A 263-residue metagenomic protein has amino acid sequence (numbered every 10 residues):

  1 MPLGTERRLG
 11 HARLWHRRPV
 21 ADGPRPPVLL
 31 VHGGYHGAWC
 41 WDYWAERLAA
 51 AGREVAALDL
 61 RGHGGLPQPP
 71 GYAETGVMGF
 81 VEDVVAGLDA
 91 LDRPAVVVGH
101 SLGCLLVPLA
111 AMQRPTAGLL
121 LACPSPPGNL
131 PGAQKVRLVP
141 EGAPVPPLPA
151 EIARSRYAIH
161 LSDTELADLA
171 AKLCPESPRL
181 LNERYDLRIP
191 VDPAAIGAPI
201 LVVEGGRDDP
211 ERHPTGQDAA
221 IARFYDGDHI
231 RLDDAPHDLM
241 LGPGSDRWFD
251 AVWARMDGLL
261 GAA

Functional and structural regions predicted by a protein language model:
R25, G33-G37, G206-R207: Active-site glycine-rich loops that stabilize anionic/oxyanionic intermediates across multiple enzyme folds
Y35-Y43, V55: Serine-hydrolase catalytic-loop signature spanning alpha/beta hydrolases and amidase-signature enzymes
R47-P69: Conserved alpha/beta-hydrolase
G65-A95: Active-site loop/oxyanion-hole signature of alpha/beta-hydrolase fold enzymes
M112-P149, N182-L187: Flexible "cap/lid" loop of the alpha/beta hydrolase fold
I196, V202-E204: Short beta-strand/loop motif that positions the catalytic acidic residue of the alpha/beta-hydrolase fold
G206-A235: Conserved loop-alpha-helix segment in the C-terminal half of the alpha/beta-hydrolase fold that carries the catalytic
D228-A263: Catalytic active-site module of serine/aspartate enzymes centered on a nucleophile-bearing elbow/loop
